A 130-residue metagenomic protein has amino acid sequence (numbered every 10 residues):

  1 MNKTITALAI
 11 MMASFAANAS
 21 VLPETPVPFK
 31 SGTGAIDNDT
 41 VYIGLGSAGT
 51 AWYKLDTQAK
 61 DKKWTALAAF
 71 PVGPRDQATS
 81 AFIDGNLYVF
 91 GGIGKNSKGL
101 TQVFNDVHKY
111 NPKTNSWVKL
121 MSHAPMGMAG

Functional and structural regions predicted by a protein language model:
M1-N18: Gram-negative bacterial Sec-dependent N-terminal signal peptides
A17-G130: Kelch-like beta-propeller repeat domains
